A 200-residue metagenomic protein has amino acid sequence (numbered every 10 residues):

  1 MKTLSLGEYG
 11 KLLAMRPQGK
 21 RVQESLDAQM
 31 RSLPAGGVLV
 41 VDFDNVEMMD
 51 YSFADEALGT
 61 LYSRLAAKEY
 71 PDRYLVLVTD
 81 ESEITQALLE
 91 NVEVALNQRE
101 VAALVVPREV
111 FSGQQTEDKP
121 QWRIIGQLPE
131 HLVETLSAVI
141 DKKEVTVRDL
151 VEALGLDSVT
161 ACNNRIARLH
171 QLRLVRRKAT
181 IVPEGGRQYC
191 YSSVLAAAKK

Functional and structural regions predicted by a protein language model:
M1-L12: N-terminal presequence-like segments and adjacent domain-start helices
K11-V38, F43-V101: Amphipathic alpha-helical interaction surfaces in cytosolic regulatory modules
L33-A35, V139-K143: Short helix-capping/hinge SLiMs at alpha-helix to coil transitions
V40, K142-L154: Short acidic, hydrophobic short linear motifs in intrinsically disordered regions
M49, K142, D157: Residue-level signal for short amphipathic helical patches enriched in basic/charged and nearby hydrophobic residues
V105-D141: Short alpha-helical segments that sit at the start of domains
L156-L172, R177: Short amphipathic alpha-helical interaction segments
A179-K200: Short, cationic-aromatic polyanion-contact patches
